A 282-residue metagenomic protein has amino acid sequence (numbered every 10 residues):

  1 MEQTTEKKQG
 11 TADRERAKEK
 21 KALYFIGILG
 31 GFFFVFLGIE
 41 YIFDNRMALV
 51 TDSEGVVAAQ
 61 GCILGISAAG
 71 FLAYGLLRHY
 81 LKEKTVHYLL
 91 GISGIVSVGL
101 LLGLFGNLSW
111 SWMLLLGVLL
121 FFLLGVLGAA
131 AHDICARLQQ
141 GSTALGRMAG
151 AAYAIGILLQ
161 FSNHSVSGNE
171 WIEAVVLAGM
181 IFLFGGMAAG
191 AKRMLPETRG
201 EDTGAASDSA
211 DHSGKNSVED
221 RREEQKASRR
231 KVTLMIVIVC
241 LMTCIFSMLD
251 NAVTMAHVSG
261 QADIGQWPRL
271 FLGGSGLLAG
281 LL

Functional and structural regions predicted by a protein language model:
D13-A48, D52-V56, S228-D250: Pair of pore-lining "gating" transmembrane helices in MFS-fold secondary transporters
V50-I63, H257-S275: Loop-to-transmembrane helix entry
V57-R78, G274-A279: Central cavity-lining transmembrane alpha-helices of secondary-active solute carriers, predominantly the Major
S93-N107: C-terminal ends and interior cores of transmembrane alpha-helices in multi-pass membrane transporters/permeases
S111-L127: Hydrophobic core of transmembrane alpha-helices in multi-pass small-molecule transporters, especially MFS/SLC-type
G125-Q139: Intracellular juxtamembrane helix-capping segments at the cytosolic ends of symmetry-related transmembrane helices
G141-H164: Glycine-rich segments within core transmembrane alpha-helices of 12-TM secondary carriers
E173-G190: Symmetry-related core transmembrane helices of the 12-TM Major Facilitator Superfamily/SLC fold
